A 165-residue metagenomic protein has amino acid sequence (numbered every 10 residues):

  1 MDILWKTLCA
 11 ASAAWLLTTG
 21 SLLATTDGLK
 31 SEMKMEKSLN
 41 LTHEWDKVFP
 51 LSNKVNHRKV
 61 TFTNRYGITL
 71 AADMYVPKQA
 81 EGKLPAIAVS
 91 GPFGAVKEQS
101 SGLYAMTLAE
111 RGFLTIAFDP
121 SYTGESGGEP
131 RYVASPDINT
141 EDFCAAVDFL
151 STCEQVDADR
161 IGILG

Functional and structural regions predicted by a protein language model:
E36-G82: N-terminal cap/lid segment of alpha/beta-hydrolase-fold proteins
K83-P92: Short beta-strand element of the alpha/beta-hydrolase
G94-M106, P120: The serine-hydrolase catalytic nucleophile loop
Q99, Y122-A134: Glycine-rich "HGGG/HGxG" loop immediately N-terminal to the catalytic nucleophile of the alpha/beta-hydrolase
T107-E125: Conserved alpha/beta-hydrolase
V133-E154: Alpha/beta-hydrolase active-site loop
Q155-G165: Alpha/beta-hydrolase fold nucleophile elbow
